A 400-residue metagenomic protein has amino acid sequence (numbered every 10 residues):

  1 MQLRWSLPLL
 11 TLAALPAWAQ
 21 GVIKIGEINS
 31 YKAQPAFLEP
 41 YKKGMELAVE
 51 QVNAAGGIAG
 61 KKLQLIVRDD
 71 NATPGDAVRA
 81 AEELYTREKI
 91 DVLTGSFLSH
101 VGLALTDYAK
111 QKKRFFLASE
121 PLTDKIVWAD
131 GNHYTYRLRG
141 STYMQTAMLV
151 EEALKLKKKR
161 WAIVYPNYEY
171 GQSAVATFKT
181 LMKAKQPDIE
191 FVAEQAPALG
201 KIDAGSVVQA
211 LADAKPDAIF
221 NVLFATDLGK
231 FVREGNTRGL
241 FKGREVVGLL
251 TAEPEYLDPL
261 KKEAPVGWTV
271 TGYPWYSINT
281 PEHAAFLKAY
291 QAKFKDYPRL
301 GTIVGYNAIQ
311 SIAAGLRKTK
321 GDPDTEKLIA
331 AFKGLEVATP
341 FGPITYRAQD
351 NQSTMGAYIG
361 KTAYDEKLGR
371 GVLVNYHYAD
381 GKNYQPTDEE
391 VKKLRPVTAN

Functional and structural regions predicted by a protein language model:
L15-A19: Sec/Tat signal peptide C-region and signal peptidase I cleavage site
V22, F37-K43, A55-W128, L138 (+2 more regions): Beta-alpha junction/loop-to-helix N-cap segments that form part of ligand/metal-binding clefts
I23, E336-N400: Solvent-exposed, acidic/polar segments of extracytosolic/periplasmic ligand-binding ectodomains
G26-E46, R68-G75, F97-H100, V164-Q172 (+2 more regions): Extracytoplasmic "Venus flytrap"
D70, L117, D124, L199 (+2 more regions): Venus flytrap/periplasmic-binding-protein-like
R79, D124-K125, N132-R238, P274-A285: Extracellular/periplasmic Venus flytrap/periplasmic-binding protein
L84-F97, L117-S119, A162-Y165, K215-A225 (+3 more regions): Periplasmic-binding protein-like
E234-Y306, R317-T319, P323, V372-A399: Extracellular/periplasmic periplasmic-binding protein-like sensory domains
